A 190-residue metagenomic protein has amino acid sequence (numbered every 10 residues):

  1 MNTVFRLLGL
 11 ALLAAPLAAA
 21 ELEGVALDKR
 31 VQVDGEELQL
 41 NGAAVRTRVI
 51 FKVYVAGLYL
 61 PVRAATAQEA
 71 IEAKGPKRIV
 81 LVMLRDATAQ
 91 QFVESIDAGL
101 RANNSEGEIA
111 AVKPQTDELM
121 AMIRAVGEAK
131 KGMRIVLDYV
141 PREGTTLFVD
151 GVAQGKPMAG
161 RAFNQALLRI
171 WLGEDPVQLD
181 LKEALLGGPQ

Functional and structural regions predicted by a protein language model:
N2-L10: Sec-dependent signal peptide recognition, specifically the positively charged N-region followed immediately by
A15-A19: Sec/Tat signal peptide C-region and signal peptidase I cleavage site
A20-E72: N-terminal structural module
L27, E36, Y54-A56, G75-I79 (+3 more regions): Envelope-exposed proteins and targeting segments
A64-R142: Mid-length scaffold segments of soluble, non-membrane domains
V149-V152: Short strand-turn-strand beta-turns centered on an Asx-Gly dipeptide
Q154-L181: Flexible glycine-rich active-site/ligand-binding loops centered on an Asp-His dyad
L179-Q190: Cysteine/selenocysteine-centered motifs that mediate thiol-based redox chemistry or coordinate metal-sulfur cofactors
